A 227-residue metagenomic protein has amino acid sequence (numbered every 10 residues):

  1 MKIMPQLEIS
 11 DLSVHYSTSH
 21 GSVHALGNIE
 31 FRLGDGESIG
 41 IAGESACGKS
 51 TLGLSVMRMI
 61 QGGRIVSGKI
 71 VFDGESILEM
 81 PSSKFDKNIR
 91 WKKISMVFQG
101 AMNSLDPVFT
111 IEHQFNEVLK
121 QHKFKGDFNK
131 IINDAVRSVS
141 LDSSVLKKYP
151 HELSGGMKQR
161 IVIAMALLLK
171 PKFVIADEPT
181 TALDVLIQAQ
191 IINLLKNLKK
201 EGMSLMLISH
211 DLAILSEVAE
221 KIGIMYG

Functional and structural regions predicted by a protein language model:
I65-I77: Conserved ABC transporter NBD signature motif
I77-S95, H113, Q121, K200: ABC ATPase NBD coupling module
D127-S144: Conserved ABC ATPase "signature" region
Y149-L153, M157: Conserved ABC ATPase signature
L168-K172: A short, proline-enriched helix->beta-strand linker immediately N-terminal to the Walker B motif in ABC-type P-loop
A189-E201: Helical segment within the ABC ATPase nucleotide-binding domain
L215-E217: A short, surface-exposed alpha-helical micro-motif characterized by mixed small hydrophobic and charged/polar residues
